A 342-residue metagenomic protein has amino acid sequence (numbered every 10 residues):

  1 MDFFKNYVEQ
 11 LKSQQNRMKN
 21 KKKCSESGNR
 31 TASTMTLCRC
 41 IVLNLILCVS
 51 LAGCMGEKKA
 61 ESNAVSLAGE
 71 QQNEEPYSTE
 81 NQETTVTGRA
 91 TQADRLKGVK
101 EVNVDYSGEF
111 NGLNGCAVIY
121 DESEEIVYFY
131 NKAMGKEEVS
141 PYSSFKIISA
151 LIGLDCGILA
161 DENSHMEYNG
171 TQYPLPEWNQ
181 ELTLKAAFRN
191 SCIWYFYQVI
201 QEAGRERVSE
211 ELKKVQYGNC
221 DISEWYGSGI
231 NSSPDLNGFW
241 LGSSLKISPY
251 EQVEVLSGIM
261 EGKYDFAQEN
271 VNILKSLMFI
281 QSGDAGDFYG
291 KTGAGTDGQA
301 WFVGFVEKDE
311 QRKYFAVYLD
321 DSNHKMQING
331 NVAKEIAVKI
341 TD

Functional and structural regions predicted by a protein language model:
Y7-V42: Bacterial N-terminal signal peptides that target proteins for export
S50-G53: C-terminal motif of bacterial Sec signal peptides marking the signal peptidase cleavage site
M55-Y106, Q201-G204, S257-A285, Y289-D342: Structured C-terminal helix/loop/strand segments within mature extracytoplasmic catalytic/sensor domains
G88-S140, G157: Short pre-catalytic segments that frame enzyme active sites
A133-S140, T171-A186, W194-E202, L236-S244 (+2 more regions): Second-shell loop/turn segments in exported
V139-N163, A187, Q252, F315: Active-site SXXK
L154-T171, F266-V271: Short, well-structured active-site flanking segments
T183-L184, Q198-L256: Mid-domain, small-residue-enriched loop/turn segments at the edges of structured enzyme/sensor domains
